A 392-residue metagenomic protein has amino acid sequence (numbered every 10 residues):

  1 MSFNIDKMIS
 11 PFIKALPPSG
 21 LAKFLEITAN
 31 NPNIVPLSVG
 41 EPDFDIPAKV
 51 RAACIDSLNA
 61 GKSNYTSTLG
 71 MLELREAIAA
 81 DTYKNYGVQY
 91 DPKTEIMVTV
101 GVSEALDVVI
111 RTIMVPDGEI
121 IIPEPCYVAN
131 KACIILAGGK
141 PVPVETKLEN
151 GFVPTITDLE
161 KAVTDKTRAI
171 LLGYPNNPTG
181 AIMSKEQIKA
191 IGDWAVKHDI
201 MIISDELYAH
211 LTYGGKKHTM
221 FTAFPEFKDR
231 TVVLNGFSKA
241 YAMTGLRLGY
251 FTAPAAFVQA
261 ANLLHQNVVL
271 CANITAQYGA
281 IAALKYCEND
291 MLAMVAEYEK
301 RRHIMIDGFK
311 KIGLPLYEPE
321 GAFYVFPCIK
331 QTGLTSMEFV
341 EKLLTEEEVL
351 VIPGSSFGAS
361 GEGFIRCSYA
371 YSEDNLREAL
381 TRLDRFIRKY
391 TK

Functional and structural regions predicted by a protein language model:
M1-P17, L25-V35, V39-S57, Y83-K392: PLP-dependent class I/II
G61-N64, A77-K84: Glycine-rich loop-to-alpha-helix module at the N-terminal edge of alpha/beta enzyme cores
N64-Y65, Y208: Intrinsically disordered, tyrosine-centered linear signaling motifs in cytosolic regions
Y65-T66, L292: Short, surface-exposed loop/turn segments at secondary-structure junctions
L69-G70: Short beta-strand to alpha-helix junction loop
L74-I78, G101: Conserved AMP-binding/adenylate-forming core of the ANL superfamily
